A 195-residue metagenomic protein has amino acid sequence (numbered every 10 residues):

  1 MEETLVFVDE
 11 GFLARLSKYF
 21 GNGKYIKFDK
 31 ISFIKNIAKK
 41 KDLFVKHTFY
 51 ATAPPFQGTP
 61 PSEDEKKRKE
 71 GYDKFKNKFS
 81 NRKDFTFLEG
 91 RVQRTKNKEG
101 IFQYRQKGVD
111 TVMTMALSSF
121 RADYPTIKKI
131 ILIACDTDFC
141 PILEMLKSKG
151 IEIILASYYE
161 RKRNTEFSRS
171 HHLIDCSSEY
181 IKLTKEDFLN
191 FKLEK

Functional and structural regions predicted by a protein language model:
M1-R105, E152, Y159-K162: Domain-level signal for Mg2+-assisted phosphodiester chemistry and nucleotide/NA-binding surfaces in nucleic-acid
T86-K195: Nuclease catalytic cores that cleave nucleic-acid phosphodiester bonds, predominantly acidic two-metal-ion
